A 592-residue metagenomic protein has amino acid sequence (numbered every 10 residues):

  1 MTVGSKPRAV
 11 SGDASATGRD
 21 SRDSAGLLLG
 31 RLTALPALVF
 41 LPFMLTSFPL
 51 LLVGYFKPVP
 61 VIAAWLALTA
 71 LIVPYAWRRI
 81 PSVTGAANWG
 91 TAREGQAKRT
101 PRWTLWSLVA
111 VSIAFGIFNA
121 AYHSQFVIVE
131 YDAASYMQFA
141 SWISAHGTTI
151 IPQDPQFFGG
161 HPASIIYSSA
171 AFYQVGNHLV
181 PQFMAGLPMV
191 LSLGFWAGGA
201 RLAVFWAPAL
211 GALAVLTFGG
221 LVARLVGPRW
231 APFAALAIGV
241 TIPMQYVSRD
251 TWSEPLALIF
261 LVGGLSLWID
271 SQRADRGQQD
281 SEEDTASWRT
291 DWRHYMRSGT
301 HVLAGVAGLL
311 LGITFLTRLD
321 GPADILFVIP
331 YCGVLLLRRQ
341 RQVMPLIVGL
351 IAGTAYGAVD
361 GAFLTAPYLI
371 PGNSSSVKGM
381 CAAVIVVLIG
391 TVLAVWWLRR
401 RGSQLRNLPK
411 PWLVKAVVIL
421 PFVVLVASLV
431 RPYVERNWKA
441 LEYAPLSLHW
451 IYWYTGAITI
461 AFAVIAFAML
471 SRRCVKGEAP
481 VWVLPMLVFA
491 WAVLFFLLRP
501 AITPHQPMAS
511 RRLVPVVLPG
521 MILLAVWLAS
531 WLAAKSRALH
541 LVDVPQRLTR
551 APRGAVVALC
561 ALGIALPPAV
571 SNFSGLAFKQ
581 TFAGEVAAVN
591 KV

Functional and structural regions predicted by a protein language model:
M1-W103, T300, F327, Y331-V334 (+2 more regions): Membrane-embedded, hydrophobic transmembrane alpha-helices
L45-T46, T69-R78, L202-V226, G263: Transmembrane-helix motifs of polytopic, lipid-linked glycan transferases
L51, L221, A234-A235, D291-R318 (+2 more regions): Membrane-interface alpha helices of multi-pass inner-membrane proteins
S141-F195, I502-P504: Interfacial juxtamembrane loops and adjacent helix segments that form the catalytic/substrate-binding surfaces
L202, F218-V240, I259, Q279-D291 (+3 more regions): Transmembrane-helix signature of polytopic, membrane-embedded enzymes that assemble or transfer cell-envelope glycans
P208, E254, S447-A466, P504-A533: Hydrophobic/aromatic-rich transmembrane helices and adjacent perimembrane loops
P243-L256, A577: Short acidic/glycine- and proline-prone juxtamembrane loop motifs at membrane-interface regions of multi-pass membrane
G321, D360, L498-R499, L528 (+1 more regions): Transmembrane alpha-helical segments
